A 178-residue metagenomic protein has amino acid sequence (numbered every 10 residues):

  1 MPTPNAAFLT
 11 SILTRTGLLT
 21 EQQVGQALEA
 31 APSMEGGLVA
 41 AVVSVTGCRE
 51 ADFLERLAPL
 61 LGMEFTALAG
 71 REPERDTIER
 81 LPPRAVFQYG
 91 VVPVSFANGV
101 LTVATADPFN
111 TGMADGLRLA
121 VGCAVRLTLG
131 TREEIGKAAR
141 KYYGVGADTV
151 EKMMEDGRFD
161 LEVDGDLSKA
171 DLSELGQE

Functional and structural regions predicted by a protein language model:
M1-E178: N-terminal, intrinsically disordered, highly charged
